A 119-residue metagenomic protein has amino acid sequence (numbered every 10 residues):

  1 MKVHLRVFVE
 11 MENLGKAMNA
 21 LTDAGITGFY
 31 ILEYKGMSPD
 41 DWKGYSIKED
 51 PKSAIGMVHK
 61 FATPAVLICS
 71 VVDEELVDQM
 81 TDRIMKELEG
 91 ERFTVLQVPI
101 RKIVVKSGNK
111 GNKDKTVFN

Functional and structural regions predicted by a protein language model:
M1-N119: Positively charged, small/polar-rich N-terminal and surface patches that mediate targeting and assembly and bind
